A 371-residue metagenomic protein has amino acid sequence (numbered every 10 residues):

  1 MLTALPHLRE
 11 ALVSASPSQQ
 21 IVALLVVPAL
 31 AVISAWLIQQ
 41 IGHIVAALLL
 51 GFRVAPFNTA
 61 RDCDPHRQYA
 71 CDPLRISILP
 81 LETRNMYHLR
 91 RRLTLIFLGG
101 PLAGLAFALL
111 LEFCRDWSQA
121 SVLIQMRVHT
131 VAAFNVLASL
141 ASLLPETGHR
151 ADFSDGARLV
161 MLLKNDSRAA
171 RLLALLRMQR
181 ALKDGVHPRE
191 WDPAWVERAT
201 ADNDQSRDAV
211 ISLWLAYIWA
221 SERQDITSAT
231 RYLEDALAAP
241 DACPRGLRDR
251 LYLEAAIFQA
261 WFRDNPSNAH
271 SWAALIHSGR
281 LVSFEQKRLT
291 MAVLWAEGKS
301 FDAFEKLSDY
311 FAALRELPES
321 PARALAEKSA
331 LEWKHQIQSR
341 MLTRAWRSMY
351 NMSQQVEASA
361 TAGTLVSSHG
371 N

Functional and structural regions predicted by a protein language model:
M1-A35: Topogenic membrane-insertion module of multi-pass membrane proteins
A15-V26, Q119-L137: Hydrophobic alpha-helical transmembrane segments
V27-Y87: Small-residue-rich helix-interface/hinge motifs
R53-A55, L143-L172: Juxtamembrane/interfacial segments flanking transmembrane helices
R158-V210, W214: Charged, amphipathic alpha-helical linkers/stalks
A170-A174, Q205-W214, C243-L253, L281-R288: Generic helix N-cap/helix-start motif at coil->alpha-helix transitions
E190-A201, I226-P240, D264-G279, K299-A313 (+1 more regions): Alpha-helical repeat scaffolds
L215, L253-E254, F258, E285-A296 (+2 more regions): "A position-specific structural signal for the A-helix of alpha-solenoid helical repeats
